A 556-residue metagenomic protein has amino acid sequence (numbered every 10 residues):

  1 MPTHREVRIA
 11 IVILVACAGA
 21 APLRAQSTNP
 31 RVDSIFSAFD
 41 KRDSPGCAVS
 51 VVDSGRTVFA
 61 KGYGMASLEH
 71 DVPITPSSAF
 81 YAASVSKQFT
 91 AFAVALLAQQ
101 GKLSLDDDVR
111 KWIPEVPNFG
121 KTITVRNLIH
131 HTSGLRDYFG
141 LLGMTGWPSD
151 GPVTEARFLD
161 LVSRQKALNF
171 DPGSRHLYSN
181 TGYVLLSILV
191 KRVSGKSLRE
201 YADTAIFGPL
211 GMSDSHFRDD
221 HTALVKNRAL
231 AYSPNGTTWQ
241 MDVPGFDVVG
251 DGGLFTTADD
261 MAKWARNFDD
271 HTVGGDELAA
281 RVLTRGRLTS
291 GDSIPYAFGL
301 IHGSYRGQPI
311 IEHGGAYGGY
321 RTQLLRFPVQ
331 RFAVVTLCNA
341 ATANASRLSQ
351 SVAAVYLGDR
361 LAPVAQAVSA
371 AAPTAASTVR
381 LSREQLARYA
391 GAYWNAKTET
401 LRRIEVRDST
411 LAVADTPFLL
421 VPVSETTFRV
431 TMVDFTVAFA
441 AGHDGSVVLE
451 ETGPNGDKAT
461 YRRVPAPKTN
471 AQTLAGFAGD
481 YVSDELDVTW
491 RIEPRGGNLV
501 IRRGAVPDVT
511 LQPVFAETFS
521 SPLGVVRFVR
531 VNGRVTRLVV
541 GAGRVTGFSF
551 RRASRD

Functional and structural regions predicted by a protein language model:
M1-I11: Bacterial N-terminal signal peptides that target proteins for export
A10-G19: Bacterial N-terminal signal peptides
A21-A25: Sec/Tat signal peptide C-region and signal peptidase I cleavage site
S27-A82, K102-D107, K111, D160-A167 (+3 more regions): Short, conserved catalytic-motif segment at the N-terminal edge
D33-F36, V49, G55, A79-D106 (+3 more regions): Active-site SXXK
V58, E312, Q323-A340, V447-T452 (+1 more regions): Short, well-ordered beta-strand elements
S67-L68, G120-P328: Short, surface-exposed loop or secondary-structure junction motifs that flank catalytic or metal-binding residues
Q350-D556: Peripheral terminal and inter-domain segments
